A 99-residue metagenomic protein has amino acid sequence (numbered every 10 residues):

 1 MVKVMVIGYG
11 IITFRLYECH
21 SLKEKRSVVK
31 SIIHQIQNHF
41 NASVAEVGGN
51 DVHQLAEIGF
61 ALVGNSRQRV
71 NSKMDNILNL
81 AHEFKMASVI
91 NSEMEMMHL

Functional and structural regions predicted by a protein language model:
V2-V4, R15, N41, I77-L80: A structural boundary/capping signal
I7, A45-N65, M97-H98: Short, charge-patterned binding micro-sites
G8-E18, L22: Short glycine-/aliphatic-rich beta-strand segments at the starts of folded cytosolic domains
G10-F14, I58-F60, S92-M94: A structural signal for short, well-ordered beta-strand segments
F14-E18, N38, G64: Beta-strand elements of well-folded, non-transmembrane domains
K25: C-terminal binding/interaction regions
F40-V47, S88-M94: Short beta-strand elements
V63-L99: C-terminal structural segments of small proteins and small subunits
